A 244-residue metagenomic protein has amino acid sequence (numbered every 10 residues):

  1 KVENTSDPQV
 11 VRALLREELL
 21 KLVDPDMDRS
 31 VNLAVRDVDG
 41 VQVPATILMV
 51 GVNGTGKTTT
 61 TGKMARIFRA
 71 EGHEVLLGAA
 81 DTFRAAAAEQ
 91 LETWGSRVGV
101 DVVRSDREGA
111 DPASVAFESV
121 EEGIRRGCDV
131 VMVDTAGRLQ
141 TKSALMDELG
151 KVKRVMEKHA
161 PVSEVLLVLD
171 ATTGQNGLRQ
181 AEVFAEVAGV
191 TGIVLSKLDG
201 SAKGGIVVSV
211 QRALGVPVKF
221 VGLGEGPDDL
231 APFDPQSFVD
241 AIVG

Functional and structural regions predicted by a protein language model:
K1-A80, A86-G109, A113-V133: Primarily NTPase-proximal linker/entry elements flanking Walker-type ATP/GTP-binding cores
V50-G51, D134, V168, G222: Short beta-strand segments
K57, D81, D134, D170 (+1 more regions): Acidic active-site catalytic centers that drive phospho-/nucleotidyl reactions and related ester hydrolyses
A88-Q90, D111-R126, Q140-G244: Conserved catalytic-core segment of NTP-binding enzymes
